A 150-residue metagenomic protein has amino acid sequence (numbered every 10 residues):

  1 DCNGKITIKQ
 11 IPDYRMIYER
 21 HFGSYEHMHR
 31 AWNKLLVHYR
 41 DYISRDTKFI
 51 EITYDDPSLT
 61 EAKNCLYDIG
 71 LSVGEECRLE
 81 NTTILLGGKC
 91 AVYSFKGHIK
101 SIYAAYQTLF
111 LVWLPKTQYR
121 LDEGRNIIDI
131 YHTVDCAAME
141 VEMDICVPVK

Functional and structural regions predicted by a protein language model:
D1-K150: A solvent-exposed interaction/effector surface
